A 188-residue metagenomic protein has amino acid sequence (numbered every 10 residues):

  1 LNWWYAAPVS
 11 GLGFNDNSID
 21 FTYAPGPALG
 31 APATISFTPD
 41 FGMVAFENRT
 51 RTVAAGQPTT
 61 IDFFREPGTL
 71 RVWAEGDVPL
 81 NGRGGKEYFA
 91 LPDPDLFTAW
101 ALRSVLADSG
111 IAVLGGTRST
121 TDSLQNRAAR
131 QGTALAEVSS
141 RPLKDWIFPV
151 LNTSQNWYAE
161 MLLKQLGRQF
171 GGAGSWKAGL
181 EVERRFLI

Functional and structural regions predicted by a protein language model:
L1-I188: Conserved serine DD-peptidase/penicillin-binding transpeptidase domain and beta-lactam-recognizing active-site
